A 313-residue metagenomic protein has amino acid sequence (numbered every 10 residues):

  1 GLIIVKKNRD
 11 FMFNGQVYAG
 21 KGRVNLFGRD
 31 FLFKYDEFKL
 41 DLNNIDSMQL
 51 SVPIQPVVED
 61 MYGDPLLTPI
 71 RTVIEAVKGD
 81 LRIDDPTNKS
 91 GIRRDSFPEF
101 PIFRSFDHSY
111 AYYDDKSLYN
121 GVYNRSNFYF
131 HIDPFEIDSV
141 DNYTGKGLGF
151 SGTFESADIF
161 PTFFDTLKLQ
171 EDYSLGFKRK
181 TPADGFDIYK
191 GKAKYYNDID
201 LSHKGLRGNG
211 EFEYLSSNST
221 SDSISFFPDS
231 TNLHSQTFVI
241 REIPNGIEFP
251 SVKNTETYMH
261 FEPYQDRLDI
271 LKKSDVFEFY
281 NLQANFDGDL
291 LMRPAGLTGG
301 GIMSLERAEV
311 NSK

Functional and structural regions predicted by a protein language model:
G1-K313: Structural signature for solvent-exposed beta-strand/loop edge elements and short helix-capping sites, enriched
